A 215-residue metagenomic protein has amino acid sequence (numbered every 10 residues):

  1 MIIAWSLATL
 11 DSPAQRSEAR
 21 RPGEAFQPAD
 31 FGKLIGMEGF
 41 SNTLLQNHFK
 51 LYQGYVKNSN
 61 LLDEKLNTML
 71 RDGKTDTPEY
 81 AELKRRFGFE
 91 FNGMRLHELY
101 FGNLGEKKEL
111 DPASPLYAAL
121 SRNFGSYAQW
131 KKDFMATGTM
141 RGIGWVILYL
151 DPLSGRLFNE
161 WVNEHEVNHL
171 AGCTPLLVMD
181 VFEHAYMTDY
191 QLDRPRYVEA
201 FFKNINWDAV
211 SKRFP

Functional and structural regions predicted by a protein language model:
M1-S6: Bacterial N-terminal signal peptides
L10-A14: Sec/Tat signal peptide C-region and signal peptidase I cleavage site
Q15-P215: Feature for soluble, non-membrane regions of globular proteins
